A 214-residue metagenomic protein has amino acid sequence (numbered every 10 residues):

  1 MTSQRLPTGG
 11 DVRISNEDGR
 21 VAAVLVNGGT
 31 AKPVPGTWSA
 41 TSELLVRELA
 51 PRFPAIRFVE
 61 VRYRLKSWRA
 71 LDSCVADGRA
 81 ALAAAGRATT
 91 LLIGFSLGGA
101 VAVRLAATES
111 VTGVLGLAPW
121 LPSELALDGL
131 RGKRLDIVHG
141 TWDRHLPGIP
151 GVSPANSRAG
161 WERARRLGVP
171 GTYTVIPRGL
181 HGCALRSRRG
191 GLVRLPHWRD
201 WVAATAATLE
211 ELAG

Functional and structural regions predicted by a protein language model:
S3-A55: Short, surface-exposed "cap/lid" segments of acyl-processing enzymes
T37-E48, W142-G171: Active-site-adjacent alpha-helix of alpha/beta-hydrolase-fold enzymes
S67-A85, W201: Alpha/beta-hydrolase active-site loop
I93-A102: Gly/Ala-rich beta-loop-alpha elbow adjacent to hydrolase catalytic centers
V101-L105, L125: Hydrolases whose catalytic domains are alpha/beta-hydrolase-1, hotdog thioesterase, or metallo-beta-lactamase-like
S110-L121: A conserved short beta-strand
R131, D136-D143: Short beta-strand/loop motif that positions the catalytic acidic residue of the alpha/beta-hydrolase fold
R165-G214: C-terminal catalytic histidine-bearing segment of alpha/beta-hydrolase fold enzymes
